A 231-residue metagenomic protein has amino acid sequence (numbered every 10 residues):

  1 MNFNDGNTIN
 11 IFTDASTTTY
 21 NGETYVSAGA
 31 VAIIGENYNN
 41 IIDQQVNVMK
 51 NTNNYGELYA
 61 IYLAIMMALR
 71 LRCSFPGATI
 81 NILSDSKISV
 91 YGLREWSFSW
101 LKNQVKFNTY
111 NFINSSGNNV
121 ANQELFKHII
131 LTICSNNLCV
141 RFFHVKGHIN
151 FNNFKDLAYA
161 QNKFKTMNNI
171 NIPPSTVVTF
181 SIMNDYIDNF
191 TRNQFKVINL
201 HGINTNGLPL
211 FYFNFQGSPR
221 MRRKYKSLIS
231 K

Functional and structural regions predicted by a protein language model:
M1-Y59, L63-S74, L93-R94, N153-Q161 (+1 more regions): RNase H-like nuclease fold core
G6, G22-E23, N37-Y38, K102-Q104 (+4 more regions): Intrinsic-disorder/low-complexity loop/linker signature
T17-Y20, I61-S181: RNase H catalytic domain
N37-N39, N103-K106, K163-I170, P219 (+1 more regions): Asparagine-rich low-complexity intrinsically disordered tracts
M49-E57, T176-D185: Active-site metal-coordination segments of metallo-dependent hydrolases
I133, N137, T191-I198: Short, well-ordered alpha-helical segments in soluble proteins
F142, I187-T191: Conserved GTP-binding G-domain of TRAFAC-class P-loop NTPases and closely related GTPase folds
N193-K231: Acidic two-metal-ion nuclease catalytic site recognized across multiple nuclease folds, prominently DnaQ/RNase D-T
